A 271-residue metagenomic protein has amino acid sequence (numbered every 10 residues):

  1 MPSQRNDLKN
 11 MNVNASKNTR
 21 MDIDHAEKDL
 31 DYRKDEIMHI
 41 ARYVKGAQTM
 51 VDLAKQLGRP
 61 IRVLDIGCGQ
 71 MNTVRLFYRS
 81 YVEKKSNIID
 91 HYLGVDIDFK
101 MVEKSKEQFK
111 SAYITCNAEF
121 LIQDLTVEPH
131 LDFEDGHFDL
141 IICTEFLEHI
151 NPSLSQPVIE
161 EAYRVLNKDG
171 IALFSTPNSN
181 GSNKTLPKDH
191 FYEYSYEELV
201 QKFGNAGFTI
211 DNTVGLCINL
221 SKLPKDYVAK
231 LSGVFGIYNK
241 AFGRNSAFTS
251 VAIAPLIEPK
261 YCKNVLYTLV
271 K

Functional and structural regions predicted by a protein language model:
M1-G136, L140, S153-I159, L216 (+1 more regions): Conserved N-terminal segment of class I S-adenosyl-L-methionine
L140-F146: A short beta-strand submotif of the Rossmann-like class I SAM-dependent methyltransferase core that lines
Q156-K168: A short glycine-rich, Lys/Arg-flanked "PGG" loop and its adjoining helix->strand segment in the class I
G170-T176: Conserved beta-strand signature within the Rossmann-like core of class I S-adenosyl-L-methionine
P177-G181, L216-I218: Short "lid" loop at the C-terminus of a central beta-strand within the Rossmann-like core of SAM-dependent
N183-E198: Acceptor-substrate binding/catalytic loop of class I
V200-L216: A SAM-dependent methyltransferase catalytic signature shared across enzymes that methylate proteins
G215-K271: A C-terminal cap/extension of S-adenosyl-L-methionine-dependent methyltransferases that defines the acceptor-substrate
